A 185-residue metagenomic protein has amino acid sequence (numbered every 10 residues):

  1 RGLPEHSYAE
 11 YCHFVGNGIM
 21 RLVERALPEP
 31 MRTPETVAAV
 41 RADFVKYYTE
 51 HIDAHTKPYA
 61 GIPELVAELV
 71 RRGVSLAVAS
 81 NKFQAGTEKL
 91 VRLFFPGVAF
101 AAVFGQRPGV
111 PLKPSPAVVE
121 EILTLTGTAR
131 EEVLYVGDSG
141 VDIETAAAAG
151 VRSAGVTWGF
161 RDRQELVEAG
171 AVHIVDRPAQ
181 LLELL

Functional and structural regions predicted by a protein language model:
R1-E64, R71-R72, A85-E88, P96-G97: N-terminal helical cap/lid subdomain that shapes the substrate entry/recognition surface in HAD-like hydrolases
A54-K57, A77, F83-V136, G140-A149 (+1 more regions): Substrate-recognition "cap/lid" segment bordering the active-site pocket of phosphatases
P63-V66, R163: Short amphipathic alpha-helical segments and helix-helix/interface helices
R152-G155: Short hydrophobic beta-strand element within catalytic cores of glycosyltransferases and related nucleotide-activated
W158-E168: Short, glycine/polar-rich helix-capping loops at beta-to-alpha or helix-loop-helix junctions that flank or form
H173-R177: Short acidic-hydrophobic, aromatic-tinged amphipathic segments that line or gate anion-handling sites
L181-L185: Short amphipathic alpha-helix with an adjacent loop that forms part of the alpha/beta core around
